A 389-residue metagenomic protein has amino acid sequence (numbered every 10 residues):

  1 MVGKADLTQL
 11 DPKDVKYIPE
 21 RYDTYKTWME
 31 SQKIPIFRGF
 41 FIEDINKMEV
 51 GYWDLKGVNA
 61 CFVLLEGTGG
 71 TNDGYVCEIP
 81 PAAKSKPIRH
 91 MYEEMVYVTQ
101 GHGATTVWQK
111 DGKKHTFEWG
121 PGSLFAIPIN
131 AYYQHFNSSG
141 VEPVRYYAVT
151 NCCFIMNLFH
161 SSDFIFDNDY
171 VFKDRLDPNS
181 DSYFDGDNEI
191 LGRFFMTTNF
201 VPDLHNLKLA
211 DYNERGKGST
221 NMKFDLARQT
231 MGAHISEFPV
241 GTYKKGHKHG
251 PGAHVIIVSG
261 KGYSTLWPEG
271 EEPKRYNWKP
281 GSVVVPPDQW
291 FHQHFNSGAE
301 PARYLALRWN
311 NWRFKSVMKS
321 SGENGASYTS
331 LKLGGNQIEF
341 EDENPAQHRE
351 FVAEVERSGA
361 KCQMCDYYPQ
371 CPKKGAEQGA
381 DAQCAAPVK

Functional and structural regions predicted by a protein language model:
M1-G70, S161-H234, E339-K389: A short, N-terminal "cap"/entry segment at the start of jelly-roll beta-barrel domains of the cupin/DSBH fold
L55-F62, D73-H90, K217, H234-H249: Conserved short histidine dyad/triad with adjacent acidic residue
V63-T68, K86-P87, S123, F136-N137 (+3 more regions): Beta-strand elements of modular eukaryotic interaction domains
P80-A82, T99, F117-S139, Y147-C152 (+2 more regions): Conserved metal-binding segment of the jelly-roll/cupin
K84, I88-P121, A131, K248 (+2 more regions): A short beta-strand-loop-beta hairpin characteristic of the jelly-roll/cupin
R89-M91, S138-G140, H247-G250, S297-A299: Short glycine/proline-enriched turns and hinge-like loops at secondary-structure junctions
Q134, V144-F172, H292, N296-V352: A contiguous, mid-protein "functional segment" used to position or interact with cofactors/ions or partner subunits
N221-M222, M231-I235, P239-Y243, A253-V255 (+1 more regions): Eukaryotic modular interaction domains in large regulatory/scaffold proteins
